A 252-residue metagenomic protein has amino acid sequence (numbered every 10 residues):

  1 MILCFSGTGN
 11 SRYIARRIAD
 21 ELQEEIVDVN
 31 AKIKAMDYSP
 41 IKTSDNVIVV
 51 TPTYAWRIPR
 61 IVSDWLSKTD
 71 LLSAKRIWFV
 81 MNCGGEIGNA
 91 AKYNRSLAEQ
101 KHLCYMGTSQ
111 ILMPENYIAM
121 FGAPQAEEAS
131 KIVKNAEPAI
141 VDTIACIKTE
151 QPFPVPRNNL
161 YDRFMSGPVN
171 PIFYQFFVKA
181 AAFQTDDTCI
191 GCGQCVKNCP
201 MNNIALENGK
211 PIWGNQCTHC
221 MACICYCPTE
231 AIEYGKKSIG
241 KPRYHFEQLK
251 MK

Functional and structural regions predicted by a protein language model:
M1-I2, S6-I14, D20-I33, Y38-S39 (+4 more regions): FMN-binding flavodoxin-like domain, especially the glycine-rich phosphate-binding loop
P40-I41, D70, F176, C192 (+2 more regions): Generic structural signal for beta-strand residues in well-ordered domains
N94, F121-P124, F173-T185, H219-C220: Repeat-unit-sized solenoid/scaffold elements
N159-C192, K197: A mid-sequence, solvent-exposed acidic-amphipathic segment
Q184-T185, G193-T218, A222-I239: Iron-sulfur cluster-binding cysteine motifs and their immediate structural context in ferredoxin-like electron-transfer
